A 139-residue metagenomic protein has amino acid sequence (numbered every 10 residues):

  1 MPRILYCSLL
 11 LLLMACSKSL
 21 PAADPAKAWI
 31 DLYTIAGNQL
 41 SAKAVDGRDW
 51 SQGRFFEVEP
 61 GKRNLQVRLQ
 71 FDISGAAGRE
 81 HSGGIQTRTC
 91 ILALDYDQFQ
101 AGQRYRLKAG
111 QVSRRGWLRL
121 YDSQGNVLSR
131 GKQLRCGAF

Functional and structural regions predicted by a protein language model:
M1-K18: Sec-dependent bacterial lipoprotein signal peptides
C16-F139: Short loop/turn and low-complexity linker motifs enriched in small/turn-promoting residues
